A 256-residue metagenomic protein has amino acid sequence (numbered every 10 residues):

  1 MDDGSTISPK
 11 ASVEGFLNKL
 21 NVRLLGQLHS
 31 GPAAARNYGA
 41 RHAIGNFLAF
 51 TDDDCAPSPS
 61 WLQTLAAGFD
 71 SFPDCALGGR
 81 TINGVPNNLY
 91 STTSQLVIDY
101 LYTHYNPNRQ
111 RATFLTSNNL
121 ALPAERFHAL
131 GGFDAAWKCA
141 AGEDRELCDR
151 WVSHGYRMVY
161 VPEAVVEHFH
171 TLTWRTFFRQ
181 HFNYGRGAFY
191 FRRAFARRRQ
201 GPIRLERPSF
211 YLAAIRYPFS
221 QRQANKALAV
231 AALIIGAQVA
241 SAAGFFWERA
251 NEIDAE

Functional and structural regions predicted by a protein language model:
M1-G26: Acidic donor-binding segment of Leloir-type glycosyltransferases
N21, L25-P32, A56: Short, acidic/glycine-rich phosphate-metal binding loop used to engage nucleotide
Q27-A43: Glycine-rich, basic loop-to-helix element that forms the pyrophosphate-binding segment of sugar-nucleotide handling
L48: Short aromatic/hydrophobic "clamp" motif used to bind/position activated sugar donors
A56, T113, H128-Y160, A164-E167: Donor nucleotide-sugar recognition loop
S60-S91: Conserved donor NDP-sugar-binding/catalytic core segment of glycosyltransferases
N83, T103-E125, K138-G142, E146: A recurrent flexible, glycine/aromatic-enriched loop bordering the glycosyltransferase active site that acts as
M158-A243: Active-site-adjacent helix/loop segment of glycosyltransferases that harbors family-specific signature motifs
